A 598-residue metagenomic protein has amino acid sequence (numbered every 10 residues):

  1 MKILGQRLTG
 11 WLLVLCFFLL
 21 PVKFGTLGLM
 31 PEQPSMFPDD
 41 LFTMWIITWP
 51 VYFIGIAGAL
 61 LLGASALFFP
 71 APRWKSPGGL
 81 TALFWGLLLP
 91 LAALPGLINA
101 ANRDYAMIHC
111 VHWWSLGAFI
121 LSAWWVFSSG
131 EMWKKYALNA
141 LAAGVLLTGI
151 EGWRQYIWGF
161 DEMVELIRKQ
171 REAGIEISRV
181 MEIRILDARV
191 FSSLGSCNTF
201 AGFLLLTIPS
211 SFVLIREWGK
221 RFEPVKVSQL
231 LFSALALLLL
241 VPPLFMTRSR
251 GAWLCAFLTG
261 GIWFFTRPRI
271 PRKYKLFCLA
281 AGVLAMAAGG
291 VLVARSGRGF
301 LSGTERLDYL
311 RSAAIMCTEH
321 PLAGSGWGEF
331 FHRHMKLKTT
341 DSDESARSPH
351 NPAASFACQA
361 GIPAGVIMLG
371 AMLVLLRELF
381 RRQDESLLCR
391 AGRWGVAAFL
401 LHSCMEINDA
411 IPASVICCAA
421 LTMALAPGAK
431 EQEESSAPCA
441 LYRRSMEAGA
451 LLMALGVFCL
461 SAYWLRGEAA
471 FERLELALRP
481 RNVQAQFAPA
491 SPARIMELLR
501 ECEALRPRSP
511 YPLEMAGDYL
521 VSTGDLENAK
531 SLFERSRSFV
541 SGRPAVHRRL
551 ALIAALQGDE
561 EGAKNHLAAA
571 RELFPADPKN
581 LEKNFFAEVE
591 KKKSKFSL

Functional and structural regions predicted by a protein language model:
M1-K2, A71-G78, G219-Q229, E431-R443: Membrane-interfacial, low-structure loops and terminal tails that flank and connect transmembrane helices in multi-pass
K2, D384-E385, L421-L465: A juxtamembrane structural motif centered on a specific transmembrane helix
R7-F24, Y52-F69, W85-N99, I108-W125 (+5 more regions): Alpha-helical transmembrane segments of multi-pass inner-membrane proteins
L29-I47, N99, I177-L194, T304 (+3 more regions): Juxtamembrane membrane-water interface segments that cap and precede transmembrane helices
L41, E172-E176, R306-C317, E472-I495: Short extracytoplasmic/periplasmic juxtamembrane "stem" segments immediately C-terminal to an N-terminal membrane anchor
F160, V164, S196, L307-A346 (+1 more regions): TM-adjacent membrane-interface loops and short helices in multi-pass inner/ER membrane proteins
V291-L307, Y442-N482: Hydrophobic alpha-helical transmembrane segments in integral membrane proteins
E475-L598: C-terminal luminal/periplasmic domains and tails of membrane-associated envelope-modifying transferases
